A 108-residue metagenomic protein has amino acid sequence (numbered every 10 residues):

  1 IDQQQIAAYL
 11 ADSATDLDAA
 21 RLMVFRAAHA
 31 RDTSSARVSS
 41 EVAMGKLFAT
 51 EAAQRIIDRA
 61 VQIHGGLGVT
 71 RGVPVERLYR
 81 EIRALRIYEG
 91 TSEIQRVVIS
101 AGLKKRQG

Functional and structural regions predicted by a protein language model:
I1-G108: Alpha-helical interface subdomain recognition
